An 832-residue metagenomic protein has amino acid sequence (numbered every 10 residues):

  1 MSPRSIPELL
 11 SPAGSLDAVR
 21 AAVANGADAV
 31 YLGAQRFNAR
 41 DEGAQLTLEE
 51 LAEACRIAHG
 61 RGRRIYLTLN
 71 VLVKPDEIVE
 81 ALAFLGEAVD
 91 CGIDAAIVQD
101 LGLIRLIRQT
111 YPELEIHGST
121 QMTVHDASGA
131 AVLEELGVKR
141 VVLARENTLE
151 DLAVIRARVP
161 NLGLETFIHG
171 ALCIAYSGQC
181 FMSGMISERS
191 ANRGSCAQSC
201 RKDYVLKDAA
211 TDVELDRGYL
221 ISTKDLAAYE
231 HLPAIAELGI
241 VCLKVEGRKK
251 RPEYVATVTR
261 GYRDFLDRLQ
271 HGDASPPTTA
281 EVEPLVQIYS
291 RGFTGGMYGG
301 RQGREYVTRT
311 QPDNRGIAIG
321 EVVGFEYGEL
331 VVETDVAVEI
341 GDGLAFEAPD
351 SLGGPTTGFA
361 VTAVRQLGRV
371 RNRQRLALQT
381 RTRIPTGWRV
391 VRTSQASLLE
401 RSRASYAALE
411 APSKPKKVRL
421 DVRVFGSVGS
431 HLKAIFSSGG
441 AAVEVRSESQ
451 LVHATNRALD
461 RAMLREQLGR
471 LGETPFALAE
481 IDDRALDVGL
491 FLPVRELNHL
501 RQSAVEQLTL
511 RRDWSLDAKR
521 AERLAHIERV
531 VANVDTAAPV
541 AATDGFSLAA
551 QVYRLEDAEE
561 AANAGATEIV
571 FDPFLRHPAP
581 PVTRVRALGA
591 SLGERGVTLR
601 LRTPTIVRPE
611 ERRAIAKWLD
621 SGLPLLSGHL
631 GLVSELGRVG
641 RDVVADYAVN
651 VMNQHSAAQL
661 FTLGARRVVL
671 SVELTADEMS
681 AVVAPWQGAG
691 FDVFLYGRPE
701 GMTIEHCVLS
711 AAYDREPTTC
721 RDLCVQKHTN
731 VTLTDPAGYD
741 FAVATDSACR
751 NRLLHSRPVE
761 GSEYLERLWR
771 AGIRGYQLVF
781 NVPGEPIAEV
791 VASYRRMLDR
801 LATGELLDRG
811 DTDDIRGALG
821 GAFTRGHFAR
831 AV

Functional and structural regions predicted by a protein language model:
M1-A24, A29-R36, C55, R61-V71 (+7 more regions): Surface-exposed amphipathic alpha-helical tracts and adjacent flexible/coil segments at the periphery of soluble enzymes
D41-A52, I57-A58: A phosphate-binding glycine/aspartate-rich beta-alpha loop in the early core of alpha/beta enzymes
M122-D126: Conserved phosphate-binding/catalytic loop of the ribokinase/pfkB sugar-kinase fold
